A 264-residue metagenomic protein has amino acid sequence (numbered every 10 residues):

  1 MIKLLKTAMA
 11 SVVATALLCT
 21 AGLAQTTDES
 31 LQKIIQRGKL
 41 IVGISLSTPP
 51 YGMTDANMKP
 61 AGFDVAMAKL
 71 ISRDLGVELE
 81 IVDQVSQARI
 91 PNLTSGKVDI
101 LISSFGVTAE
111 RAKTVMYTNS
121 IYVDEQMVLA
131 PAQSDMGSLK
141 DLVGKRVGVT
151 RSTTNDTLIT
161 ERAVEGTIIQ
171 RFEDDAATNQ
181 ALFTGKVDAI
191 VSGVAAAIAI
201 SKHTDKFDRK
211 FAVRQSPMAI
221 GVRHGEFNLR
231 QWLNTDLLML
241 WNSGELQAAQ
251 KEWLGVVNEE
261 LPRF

Functional and structural regions predicted by a protein language model:
M1-V12: Bacterial N-terminal signal peptides that target proteins for export
T20-A24: Sec/Tat signal peptide C-region and signal peptidase I cleavage site
Q25-S103: Extracytoplasmic small-molecule ligand-binding "clamshell" domains of the periplasmic binding protein/Venus flytrap
Q25-T26, T154-R171, D205-F211, L238-F264: Ligand-binding clefts/hinges and TM-proximal coupling segments of bilobed small-molecule sensing domains
I41-P49, P60-R73, G106, Q126-D174 (+3 more regions): Bilobed "Venus flytrap"/periplasmic-binding protein-like clamshell domains and structurally analogous long
A66-D74, K140-D141, K145-R146, R151-T154 (+1 more regions): Extended ligand-binding regions for polar small-molecule ligands
A88-P91, F105-K113, L158-E161, F183-R214: A ligand-binding cleft/hinge motif common to bilobed small-molecule-binding domains
Y122-A130, V194, I198-L238, V256-F264: Periplasmic-binding protein-like
